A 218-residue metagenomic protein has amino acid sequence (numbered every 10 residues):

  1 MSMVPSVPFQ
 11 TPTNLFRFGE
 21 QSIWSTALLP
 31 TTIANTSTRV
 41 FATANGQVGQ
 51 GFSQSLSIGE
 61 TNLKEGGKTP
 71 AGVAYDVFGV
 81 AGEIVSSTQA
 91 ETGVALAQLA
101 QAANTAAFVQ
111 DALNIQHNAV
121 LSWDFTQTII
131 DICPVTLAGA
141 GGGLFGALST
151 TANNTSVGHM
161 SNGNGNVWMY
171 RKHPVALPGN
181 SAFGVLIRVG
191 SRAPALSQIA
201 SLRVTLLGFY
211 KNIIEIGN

Functional and structural regions predicted by a protein language model:
M1-N218: Beta-strand-centric surfaces of beta-sandwich/beta-rich domains
